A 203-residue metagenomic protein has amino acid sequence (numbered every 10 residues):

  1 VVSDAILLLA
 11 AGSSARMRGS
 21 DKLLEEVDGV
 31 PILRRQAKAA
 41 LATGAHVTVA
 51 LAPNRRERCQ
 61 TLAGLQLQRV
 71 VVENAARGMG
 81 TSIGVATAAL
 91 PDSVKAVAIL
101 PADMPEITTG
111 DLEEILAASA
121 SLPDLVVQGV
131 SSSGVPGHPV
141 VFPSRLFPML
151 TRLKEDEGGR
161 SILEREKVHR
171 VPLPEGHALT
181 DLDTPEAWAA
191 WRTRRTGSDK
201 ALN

Functional and structural regions predicted by a protein language model:
V2-I6, P148-N203: Conserved alpha/beta core of the MobA/IspD/sugar-nucleotide pyrophosphorylase nucleotidyltransferase superfamily
V2-P136, K167-E175: Nucleotide and nucleotide-moiety/phosphate-recognizing core
L24, L65, V85-T87, L122 (+4 more regions): Generic alpha-helical propensity signal that fires on short helical segments and nearby coil/disordered stretches
N54-R56, L146, A187: Alpha-helix capping/helix-boundary segments
H138-F142, T180-D183: Short glycine- and hydrophobic/aromatic-rich loop-to-beta-strand nucleating segment in the catalytic cores
V141-S144, L153: Short, well-ordered coil↔helix boundary/capping segments
